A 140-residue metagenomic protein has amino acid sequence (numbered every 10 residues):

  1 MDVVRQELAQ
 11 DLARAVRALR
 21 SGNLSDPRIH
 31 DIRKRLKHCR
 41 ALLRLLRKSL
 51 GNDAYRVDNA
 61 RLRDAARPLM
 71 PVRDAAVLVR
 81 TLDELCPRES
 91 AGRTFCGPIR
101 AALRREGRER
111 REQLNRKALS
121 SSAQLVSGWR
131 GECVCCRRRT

Functional and structural regions predicted by a protein language model:
M1-T140: Cationic, histidine-enriched alpha-helical/coil surfaces that engage anionic ligands
